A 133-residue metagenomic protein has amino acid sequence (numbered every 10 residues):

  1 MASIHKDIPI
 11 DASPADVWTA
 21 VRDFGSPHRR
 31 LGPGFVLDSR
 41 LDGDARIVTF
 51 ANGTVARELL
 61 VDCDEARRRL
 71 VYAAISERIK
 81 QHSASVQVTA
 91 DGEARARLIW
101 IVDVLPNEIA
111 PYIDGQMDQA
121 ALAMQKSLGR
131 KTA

Functional and structural regions predicted by a protein language model:
M1-R40: Hydrophobic ligand-binding cavity/cleft-lining segments
D7-D11, T49, L59, Q87: Generic structural detector for well-ordered beta-strands
I10-A12, F50, A74, V102-V104: Short beta-strand-to-loop capping motifs
D11-A15, D62-A66, V88-R97: A short, structured loop/turn motif at beta-sheet edges
G25-R78, S83, R97-L98, Q119 (+1 more regions): Glycine-rich portal/gate segments that line the openings of hydrophobic small-molecule binding cavities
I75-S127: Beta-strand/loop substructures that line and gate deep hydrophobic ligand-binding cavities in soluble
